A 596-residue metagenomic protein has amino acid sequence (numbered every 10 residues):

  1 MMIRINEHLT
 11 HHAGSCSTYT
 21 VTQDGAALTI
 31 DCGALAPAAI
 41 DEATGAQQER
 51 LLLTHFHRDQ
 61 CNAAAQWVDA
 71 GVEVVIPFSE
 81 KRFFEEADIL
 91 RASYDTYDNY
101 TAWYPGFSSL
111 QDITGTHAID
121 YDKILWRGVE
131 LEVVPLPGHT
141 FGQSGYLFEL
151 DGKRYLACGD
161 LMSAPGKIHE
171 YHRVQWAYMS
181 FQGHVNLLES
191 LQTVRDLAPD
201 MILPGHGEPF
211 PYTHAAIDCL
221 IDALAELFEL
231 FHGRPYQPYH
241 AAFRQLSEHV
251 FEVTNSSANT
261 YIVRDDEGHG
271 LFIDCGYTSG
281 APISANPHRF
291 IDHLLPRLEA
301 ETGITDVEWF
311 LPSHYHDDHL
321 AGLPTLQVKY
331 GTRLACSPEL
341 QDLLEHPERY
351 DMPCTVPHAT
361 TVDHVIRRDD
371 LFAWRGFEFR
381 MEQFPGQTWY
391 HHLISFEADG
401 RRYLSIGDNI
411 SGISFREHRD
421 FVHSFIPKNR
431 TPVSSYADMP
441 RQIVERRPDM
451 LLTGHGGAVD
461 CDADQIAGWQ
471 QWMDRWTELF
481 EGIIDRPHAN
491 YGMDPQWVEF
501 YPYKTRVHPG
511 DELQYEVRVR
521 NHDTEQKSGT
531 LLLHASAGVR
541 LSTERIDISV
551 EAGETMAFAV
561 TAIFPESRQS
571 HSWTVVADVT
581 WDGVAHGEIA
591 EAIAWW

Functional and structural regions predicted by a protein language model:
M1-A43, G145-D160, F243-A300, L393-G412: Conserved beta-strand hairpin/beta-sheet module of binuclear metal-dependent hydrolase folds, prominently
L9, L35-I124, S279-A281, D292 (+1 more regions): Active-site HxH/HxHxD metal-binding segment of metal-dependent hydrolases
A26-A27, L35, Y121-W126, E130-C219 (+6 more regions): Metallo-beta-lactamase
T477-H508: Low-complexity, acidic Ser/Thr/Pro/Gly-rich terminal tails and inter-domain linkers that flank the onset of structured
V519-D523: Asparagine-centered strand-capping/turn motif at beta-strand->loop junctions
T524-G538, D578-V579: Short acidic, flexible loop segments centered on an aromatic residue
V539-E566: Intrinsically disordered, low-complexity Pro/Gly/Ser/Thr-rich segments with frequent PxxP/GP/PP motifs and embedded
E566-W596: Terminal connector regions
